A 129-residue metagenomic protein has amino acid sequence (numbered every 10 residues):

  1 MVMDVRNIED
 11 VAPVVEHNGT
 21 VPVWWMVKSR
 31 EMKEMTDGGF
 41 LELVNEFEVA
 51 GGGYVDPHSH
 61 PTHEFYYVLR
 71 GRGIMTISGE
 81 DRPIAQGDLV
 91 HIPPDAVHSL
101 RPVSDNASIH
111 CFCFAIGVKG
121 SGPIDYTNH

Functional and structural regions predicted by a protein language model:
M1-L41, D125-H129: A short, N-terminal "cap"/entry segment at the start of jelly-roll beta-barrel domains of the cupin/DSBH fold
V27-K33, V44-H60, P94: Conserved short histidine dyad/triad with adjacent acidic residue
E46-A50, S59-M75, I116-G117: Short, conserved beta-strand element in jelly-roll/cupin
F47, H91, N106-I124: A short hydrophobic beta-strand segment most commonly corresponding to one strand of the jelly-roll/cupin
D56-P57, M75-T76, I92, H98-D105: Short beta-strand His + acidic residue motifs that chelate non-heme Fe in jelly-roll/DSBH and cupin folds
G79-D95: Short acidic-glycine-tyrosine-enriched beta hairpin
